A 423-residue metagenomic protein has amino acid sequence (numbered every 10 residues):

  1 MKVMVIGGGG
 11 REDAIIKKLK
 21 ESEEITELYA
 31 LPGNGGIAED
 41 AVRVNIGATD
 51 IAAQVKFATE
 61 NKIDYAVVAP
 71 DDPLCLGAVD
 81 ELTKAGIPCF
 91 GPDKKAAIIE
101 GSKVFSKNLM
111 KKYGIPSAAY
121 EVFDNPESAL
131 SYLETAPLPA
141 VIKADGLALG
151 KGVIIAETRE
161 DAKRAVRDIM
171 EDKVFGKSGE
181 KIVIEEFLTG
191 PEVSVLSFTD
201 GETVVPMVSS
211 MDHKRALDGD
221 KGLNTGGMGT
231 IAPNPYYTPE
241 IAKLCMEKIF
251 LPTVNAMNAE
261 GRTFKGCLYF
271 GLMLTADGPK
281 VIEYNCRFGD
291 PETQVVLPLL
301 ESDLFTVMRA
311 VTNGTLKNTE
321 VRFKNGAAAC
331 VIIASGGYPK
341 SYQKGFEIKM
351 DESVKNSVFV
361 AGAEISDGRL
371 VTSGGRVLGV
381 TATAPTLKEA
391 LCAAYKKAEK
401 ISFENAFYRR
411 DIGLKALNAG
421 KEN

Functional and structural regions predicted by a protein language model:
M1-K94: ATP-binding N-terminal substructure of ATP-dependent carboxylate-amine bond-forming enzymes
E21, G36-A38, F90, K112-G114 (+12 more regions): Solvent-exposed alpha-helices and their adjacent loops that cap or buttress functional pockets in soluble metabolic
R43-T49, E121-N125, A156: Short acidic-hydrophobic, aromatic-tinged amphipathic segments that line or gate anion-handling sites
P92-G152: A conserved helix-loop-beta module that forms one wall/lid of the active-site cleft in ATP-utilizing catalytic domains
G152, A156-T293: Internal nucleotide-binding/catalytic subdomain
M246-L268, N285-S353: Active-site "cap" helix and flanking loop/linker of ATP-utilizing ligase/carboxylase catalytic domains
A310-N423: Peripheral (often C-terminal) accessory segments that flank ATP-dependent C-N-forming ligase machineries
